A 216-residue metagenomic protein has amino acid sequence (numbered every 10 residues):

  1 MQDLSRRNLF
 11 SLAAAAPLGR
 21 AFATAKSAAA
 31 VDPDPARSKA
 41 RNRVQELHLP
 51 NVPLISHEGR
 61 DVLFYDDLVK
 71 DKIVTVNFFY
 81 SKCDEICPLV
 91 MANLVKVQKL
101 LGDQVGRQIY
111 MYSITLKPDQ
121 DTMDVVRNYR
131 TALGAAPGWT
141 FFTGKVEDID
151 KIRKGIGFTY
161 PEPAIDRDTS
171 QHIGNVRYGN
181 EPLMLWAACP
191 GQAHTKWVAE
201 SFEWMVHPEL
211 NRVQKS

Functional and structural regions predicted by a protein language model:
M1-P17: N-terminal secretory signal peptides and thylakoid transit peptides that target proteins across membranes
F22-N51: N-proximal helix/coil linker or "cap" segments that precede and/or mark the start of modular domains
P53-I73: A short beta-strand-turn-helix
D66-I86: Short active-site neighborhood of thiol/selenol oxidoreductases, capturing the structured segment around
M91-M111: Conserved helix-turn-beta segment immediately C-terminal to the redox Cys motif in thioredoxin-like folds
Q108-D121, G138-E147: Thiol-based oxidoreductase modules, predominantly thioredoxin-like and allied folds used for disulfide exchange
N128-I173: Short, internal strand/loop/helix patches that form the active-site neighborhood or redox-interaction surface
D166-S216: Thiol-/selenol-based redox modules, centered on thioredoxin-like and closely related oxidoreductase domains
